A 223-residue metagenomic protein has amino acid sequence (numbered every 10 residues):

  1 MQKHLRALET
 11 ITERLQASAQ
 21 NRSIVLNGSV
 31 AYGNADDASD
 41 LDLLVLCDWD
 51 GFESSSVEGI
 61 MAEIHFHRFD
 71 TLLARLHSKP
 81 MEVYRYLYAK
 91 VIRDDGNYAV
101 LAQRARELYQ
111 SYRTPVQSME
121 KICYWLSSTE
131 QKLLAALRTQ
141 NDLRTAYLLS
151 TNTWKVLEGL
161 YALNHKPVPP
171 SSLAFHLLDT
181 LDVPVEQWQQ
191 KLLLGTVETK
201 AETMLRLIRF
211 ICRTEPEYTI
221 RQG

Functional and structural regions predicted by a protein language model:
M1-A38, L44-K90: Metal-dependent nucleotidyltransferase catalytic core
Q2-K3, S23-V25, V45, L101-E107 (+3 more regions): Short hydrophobic/aromatic-rich motifs at helix boundaries and adjacent loops
I11-T12, V30, S111-R113, N152: A short alpha-helix capping/helix-coil boundary motif
N27, G33, A38, D42 (+12 more regions): Generic alpha-helix signal with a bias toward terminal, lower-confidence helices and secondary-structure junctions
Y32, R93-D94, P170: Generic structural "secondary-structure junction" signal
E53-Q140: Conserved NTP/Mg2+-binding pocket subregion across the NTase superfamily
R113-G223: Conserved nucleotidyltransferase catalytic core and NTase-mimicking acidic/glycine-rich helix/loop elements in nucleic
